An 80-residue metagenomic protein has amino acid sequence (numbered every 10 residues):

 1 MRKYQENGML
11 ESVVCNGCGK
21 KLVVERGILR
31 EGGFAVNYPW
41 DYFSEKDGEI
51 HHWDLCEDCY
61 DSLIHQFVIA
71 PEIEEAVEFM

Functional and structural regions predicted by a protein language model:
M1-M80: Acidic/histidine-enriched, beta-strand-rich ligand/metal-binding domains
